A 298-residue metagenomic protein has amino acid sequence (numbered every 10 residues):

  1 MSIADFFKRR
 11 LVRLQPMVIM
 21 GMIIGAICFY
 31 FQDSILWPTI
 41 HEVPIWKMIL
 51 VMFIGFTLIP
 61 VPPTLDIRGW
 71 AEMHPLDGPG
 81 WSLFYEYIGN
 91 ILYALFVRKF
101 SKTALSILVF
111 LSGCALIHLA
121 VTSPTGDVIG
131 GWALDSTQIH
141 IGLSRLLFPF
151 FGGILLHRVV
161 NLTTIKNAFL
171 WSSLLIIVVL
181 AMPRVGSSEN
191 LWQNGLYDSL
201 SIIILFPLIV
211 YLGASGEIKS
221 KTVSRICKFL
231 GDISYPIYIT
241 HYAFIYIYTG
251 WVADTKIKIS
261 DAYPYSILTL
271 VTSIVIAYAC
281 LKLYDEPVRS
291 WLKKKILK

Functional and structural regions predicted by a protein language model:
M1-D5, V61-W70, F96-F100, G131-I276 (+1 more regions): Alpha-helical transmembrane segments in multi-pass integral membrane proteins
D5, W81-S82, I237, L281: Active-site alpha-helix of zinc metalloproteases
D5-F6, L14, S82, L105-S106: Alpha-helical transmembrane segments and their helix-entry boundary regions
R10, L14-I23, I203-I204, S266 (+3 more regions): Alpha-helical transmembrane spans of integral membrane proteins, capturing the lipid-embedded, hydrophobic core of TM
L14-Y87, A115-P124, V128-I129, L200-A214: Membrane-interface helix-loop-helix regions
I24-I27, S112-A115, L155-L156, I247-Y248: Hydrophobic transmembrane alpha-helices of multi-pass, membrane-embedded glycosylation machinery
I27, L111-T125, L174-S187: Aromatic-anchored segments of alpha-helical transmembrane domains
N90: Short, conserved beta-strand/beta-arch hydrophobic-aromatic motifs that form part of recognition grooves or interface
